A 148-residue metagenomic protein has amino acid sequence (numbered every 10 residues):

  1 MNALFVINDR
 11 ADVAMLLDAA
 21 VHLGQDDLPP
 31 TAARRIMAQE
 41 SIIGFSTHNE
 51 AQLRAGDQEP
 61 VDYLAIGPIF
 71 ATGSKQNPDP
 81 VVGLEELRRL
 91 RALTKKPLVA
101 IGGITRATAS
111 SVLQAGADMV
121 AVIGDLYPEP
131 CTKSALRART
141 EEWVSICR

Functional and structural regions predicted by a protein language model:
M1-V6, L28-H48, N77-R106, R139-R148: Alpha-helix-loop-beta-strand connector modules within alpha/beta enzyme cores
F5-A19, H48-D62, L93-A100, I104-V122 (+1 more regions): Catalytic cores of alpha/beta
L16-D18, L23-Q25, G44-T94, P130-C131 (+1 more regions): Glycine/Thr-rich beta-alpha phosphate-binding loop at enzyme active sites
Q25-A33, A65-P78, A109-I146: Glycine-rich phosphate-binding active-site loops on the catalytic face of alpha/beta enzymes
